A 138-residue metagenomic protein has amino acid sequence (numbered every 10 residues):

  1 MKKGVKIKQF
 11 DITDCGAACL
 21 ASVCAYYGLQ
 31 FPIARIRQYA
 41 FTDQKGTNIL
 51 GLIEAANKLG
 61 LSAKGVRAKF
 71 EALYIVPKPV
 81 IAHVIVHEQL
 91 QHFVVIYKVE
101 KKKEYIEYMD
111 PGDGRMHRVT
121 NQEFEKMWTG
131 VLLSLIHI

Functional and structural regions predicted by a protein language model:
M1-K126: Conserved active-site-adjacent core of cysteine acyl-enzyme catalytic domains
I136-I138: Conserved small/polar residues in nucleotide/adenosyl-binding loops
